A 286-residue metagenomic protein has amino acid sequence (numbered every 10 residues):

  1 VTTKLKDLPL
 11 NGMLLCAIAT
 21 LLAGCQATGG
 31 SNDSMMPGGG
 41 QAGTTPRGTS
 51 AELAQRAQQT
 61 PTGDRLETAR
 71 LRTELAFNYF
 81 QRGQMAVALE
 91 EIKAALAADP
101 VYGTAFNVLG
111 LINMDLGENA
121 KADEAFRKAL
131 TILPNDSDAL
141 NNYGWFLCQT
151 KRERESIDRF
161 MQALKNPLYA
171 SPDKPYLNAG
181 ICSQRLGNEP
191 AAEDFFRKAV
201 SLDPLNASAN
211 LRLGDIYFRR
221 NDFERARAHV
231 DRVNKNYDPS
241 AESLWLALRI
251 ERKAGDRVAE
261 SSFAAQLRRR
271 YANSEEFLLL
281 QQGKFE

Functional and structural regions predicted by a protein language model:
Q26-K93, A97, Q281: N-terminal leader/linker segments that initiate helical-solenoid repeat arrays
N32-G38, R47-T60, K235-E286: Terminal, low-structured helical/coil segments at or just beyond the last alpha-helical repeat
T62, A69, G103-T104, S137-D138 (+4 more regions): Helix-start (N-cap) detector for alpha-helical repeat units in TPR-like alpha-solenoids, especially tetratricopeptide
D64, A98, I132-L133, N166-L168 (+3 more regions): Structural marker of alpha-solenoid helical repeat scaffolds
E74, V108-L111, N142, Y176-N178 (+2 more regions): Canonical tetratricopeptide repeat
